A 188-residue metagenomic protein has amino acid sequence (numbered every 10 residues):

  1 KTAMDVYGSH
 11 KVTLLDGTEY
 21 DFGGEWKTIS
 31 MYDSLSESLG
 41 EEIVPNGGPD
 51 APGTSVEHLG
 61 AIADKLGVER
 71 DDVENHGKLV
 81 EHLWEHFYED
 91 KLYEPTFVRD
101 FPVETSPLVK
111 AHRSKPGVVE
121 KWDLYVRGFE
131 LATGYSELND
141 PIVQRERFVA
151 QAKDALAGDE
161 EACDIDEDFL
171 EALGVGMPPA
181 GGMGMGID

Functional and structural regions predicted by a protein language model:
K1-D188: Class II aminoacyl-tRNA synthetase catalytic cores and aaRS-like
